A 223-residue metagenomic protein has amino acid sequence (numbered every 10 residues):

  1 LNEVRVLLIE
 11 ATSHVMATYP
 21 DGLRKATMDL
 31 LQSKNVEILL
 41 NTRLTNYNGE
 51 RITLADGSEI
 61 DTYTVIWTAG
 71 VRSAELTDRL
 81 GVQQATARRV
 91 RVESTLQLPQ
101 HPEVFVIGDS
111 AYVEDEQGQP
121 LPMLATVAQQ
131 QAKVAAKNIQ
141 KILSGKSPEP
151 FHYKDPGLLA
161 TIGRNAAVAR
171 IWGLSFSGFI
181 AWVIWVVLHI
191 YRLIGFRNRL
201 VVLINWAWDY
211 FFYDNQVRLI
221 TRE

Functional and structural regions predicted by a protein language model:
L1-T42: Rossmann-like dinucleotide-binding cores of NAD(P)H-dependent redox enzymes
V4, P102, G157: Change "...and in nucleic-acid phosphodiester-cleaving endonucleases..." to "...and in nucleic-acid processing enzymes
A11, D109, R164: Cofactor-binding loop segments of dinucleotide-utilizing enzymes, especially the Rossmann-like FAD- and NAD(P)+-binding
L40-R51: A conserved short coil-to-beta-strand element within the FAD-binding core of flavoproteins
E50-T53, E59-Q130, K137: FAD-site-proximal beta/loop scaffold in flavoenzymes
Q131, A136-E223: C-terminal, flexible cofactor-proximal segment of oxidoreductases
